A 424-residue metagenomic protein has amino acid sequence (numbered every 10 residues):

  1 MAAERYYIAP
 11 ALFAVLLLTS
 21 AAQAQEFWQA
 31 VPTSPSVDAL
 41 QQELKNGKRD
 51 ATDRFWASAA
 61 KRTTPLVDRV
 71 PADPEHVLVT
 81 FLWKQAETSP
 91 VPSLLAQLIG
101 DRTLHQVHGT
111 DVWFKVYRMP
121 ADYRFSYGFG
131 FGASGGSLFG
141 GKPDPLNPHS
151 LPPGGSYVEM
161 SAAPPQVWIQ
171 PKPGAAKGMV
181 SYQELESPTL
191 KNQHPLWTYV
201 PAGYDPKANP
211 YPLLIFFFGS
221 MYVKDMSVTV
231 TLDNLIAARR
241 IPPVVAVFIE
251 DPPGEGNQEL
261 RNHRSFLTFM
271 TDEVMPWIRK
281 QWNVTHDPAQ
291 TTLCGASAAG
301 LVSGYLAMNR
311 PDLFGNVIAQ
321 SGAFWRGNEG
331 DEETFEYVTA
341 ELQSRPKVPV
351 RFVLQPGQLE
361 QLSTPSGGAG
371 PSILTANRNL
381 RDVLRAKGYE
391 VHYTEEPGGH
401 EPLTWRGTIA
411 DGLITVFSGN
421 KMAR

Functional and structural regions predicted by a protein language model:
M1-A11: Bacterial N-terminal signal peptides that target proteins for export
A9-T19: Bacterial N-terminal signal peptides
S20-A24: Sec/Tat signal peptide C-region and signal peptidase I cleavage site
Q25-D101, V107-R424: Non-catalytic cap/lid and distal C-terminal segments of serine-dependent acyl enzymes
